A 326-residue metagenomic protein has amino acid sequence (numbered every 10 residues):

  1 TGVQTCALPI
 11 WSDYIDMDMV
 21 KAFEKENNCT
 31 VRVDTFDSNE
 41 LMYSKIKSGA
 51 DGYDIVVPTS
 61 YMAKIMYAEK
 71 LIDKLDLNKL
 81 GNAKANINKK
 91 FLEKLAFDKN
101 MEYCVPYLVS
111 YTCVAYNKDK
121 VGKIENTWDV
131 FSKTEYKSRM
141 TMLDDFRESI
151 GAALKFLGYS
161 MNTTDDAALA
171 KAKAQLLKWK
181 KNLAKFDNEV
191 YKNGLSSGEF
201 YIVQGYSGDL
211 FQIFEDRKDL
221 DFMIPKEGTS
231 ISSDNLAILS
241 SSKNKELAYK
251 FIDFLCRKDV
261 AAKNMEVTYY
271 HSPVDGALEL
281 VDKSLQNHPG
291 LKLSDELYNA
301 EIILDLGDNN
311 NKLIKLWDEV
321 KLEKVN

Functional and structural regions predicted by a protein language model:
T1-T5: Positively charged, low-complexity/disordered segments
A7-I65: Early extracytoplasmic/lumenal segment of secretory-pathway proteins
P9-D16, G52-Y53, V57-N182, D187-S196: Extracytoplasmic ligand-binding site segments that recognize negatively charged/polar headgroups
M62-I65, S196, I202-D219: A ligand-binding cleft/hinge motif common to bilobed small-molecule-binding domains
Y67-K74, F97-E102, Q212-I224, Q286-N287: Ligand-binding "clamshell"
L169-K178, D216-S240: Periplasmic-binding protein-like
D234, L239-Y298: Mature extracytoplasmic/periplasmic domains
S294-N326: Conserved C-terminal helix/tail region of periplasmic/extracytoplasmic solute-binding proteins
